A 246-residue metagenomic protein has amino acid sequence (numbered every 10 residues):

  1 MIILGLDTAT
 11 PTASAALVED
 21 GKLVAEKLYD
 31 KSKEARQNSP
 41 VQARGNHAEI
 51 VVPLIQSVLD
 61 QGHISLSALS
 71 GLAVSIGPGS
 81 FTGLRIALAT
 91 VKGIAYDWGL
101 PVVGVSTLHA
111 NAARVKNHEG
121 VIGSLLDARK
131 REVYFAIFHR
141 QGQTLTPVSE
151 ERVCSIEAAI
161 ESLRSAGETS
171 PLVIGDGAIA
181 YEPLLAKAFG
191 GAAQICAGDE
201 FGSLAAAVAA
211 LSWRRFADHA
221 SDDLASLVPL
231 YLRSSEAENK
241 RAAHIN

Functional and structural regions predicted by a protein language model:
M1-I76: N-terminal beta-alpha supersecondary unit
K22, D30-R36, P40-A43, P101-G202 (+3 more regions): Surface "functional belts" at beta-alpha junctions
V58-G62, D97, V115, V208-F216: Stable alpha-helical structural segments in soluble proteins, enriched in small hydrophobic residues
D60, I64, Q143, S165 (+4 more regions): Generic secondary-structure signature for well-ordered alpha-helical cores
D60-A68, A95-V105, A220: Phosphate-handling active-site elements
A73-V102: DPxDG-like acidic metal-binding loop motif
Q194-N246: Acyltransferase
